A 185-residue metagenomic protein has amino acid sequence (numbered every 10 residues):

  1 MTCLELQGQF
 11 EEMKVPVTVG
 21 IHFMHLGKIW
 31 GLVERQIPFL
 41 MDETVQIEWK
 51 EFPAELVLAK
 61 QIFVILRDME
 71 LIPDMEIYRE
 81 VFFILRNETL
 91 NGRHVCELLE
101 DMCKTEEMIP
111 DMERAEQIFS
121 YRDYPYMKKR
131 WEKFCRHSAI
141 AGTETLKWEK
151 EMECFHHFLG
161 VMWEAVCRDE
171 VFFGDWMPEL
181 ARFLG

Functional and structural regions predicted by a protein language model:
M1-G185: Structured mid-to-C-terminal alpha-helical surface segments
